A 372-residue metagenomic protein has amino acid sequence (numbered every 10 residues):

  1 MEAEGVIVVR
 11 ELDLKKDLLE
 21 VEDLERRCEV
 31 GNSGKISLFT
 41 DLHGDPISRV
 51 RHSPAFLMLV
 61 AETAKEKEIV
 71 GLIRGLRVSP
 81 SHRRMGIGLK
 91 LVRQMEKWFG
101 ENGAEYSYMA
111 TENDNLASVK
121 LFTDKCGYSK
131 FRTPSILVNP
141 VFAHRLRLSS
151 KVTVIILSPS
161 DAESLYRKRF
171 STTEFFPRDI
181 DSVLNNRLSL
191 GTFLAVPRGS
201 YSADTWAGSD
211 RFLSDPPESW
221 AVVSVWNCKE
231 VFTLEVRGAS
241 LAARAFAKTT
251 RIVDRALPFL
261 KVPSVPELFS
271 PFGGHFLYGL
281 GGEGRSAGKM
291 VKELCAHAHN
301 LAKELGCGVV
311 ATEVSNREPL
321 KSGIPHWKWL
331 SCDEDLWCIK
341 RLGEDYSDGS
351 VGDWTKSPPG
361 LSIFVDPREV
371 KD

Functional and structural regions predicted by a protein language model:
E2, V8-L72, R83, L89 (+2 more regions): An N-terminus-focused feature that recognizes amino-terminal "leader" regions
D17-R26, V30-M58, V119, T123-G273: Amide-forming acyltransferase catalytic core, primarily the GNAT-like/NAT-type and related acyltransferase folds
K67-I73, V265-L277: A conserved beta-turn-beta hairpin within the catalytic core of GNAT-like acetyltransferases that forms part
G71, F99-D114, P134, K303-N316: Conserved GNAT acetyl-CoA-binding A-motif
V78, R84-W98, D124, S286-N300: Conserved acetyl-CoA-binding loop-helix of GNAT-fold acetyltransferases
S79-S81, E112, G282-E283: Residue-level recognition of the GNAT/N-acetyltransferase active site
E101-G103, N113-S135, N316-W337: Conserved active-site alpha-helix within GNAT-family acetyltransferase domains
H299, K303, C307-D372: C-terminal functional modules
